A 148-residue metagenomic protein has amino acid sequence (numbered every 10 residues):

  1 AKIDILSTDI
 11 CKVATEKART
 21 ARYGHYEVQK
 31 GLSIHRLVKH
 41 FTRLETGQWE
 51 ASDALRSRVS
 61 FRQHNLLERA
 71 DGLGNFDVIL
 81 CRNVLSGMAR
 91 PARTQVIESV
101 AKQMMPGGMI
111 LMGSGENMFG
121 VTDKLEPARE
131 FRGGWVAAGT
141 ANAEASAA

Functional and structural regions predicted by a protein language model:
A1-K2, K102: Conserved helix-turn-beta segment immediately C-terminal to the redox Cys motif in thioredoxin-like folds
K2-L80, V84-A92, M118-F119: Extended basic-aromatic, gly/pro-enriched interface segments that bind polyanionic ligands
I10, L66, G115, E130-R132 (+1 more regions): Residues that form or immediately flank small-molecule/cofactor binding pockets and catalytic motifs
Y23-G24, Q95-E98, A128-R129: Glycine-rich, phosphate-binding/catalytic loops in enzymes
V78, F119-A148: Core SAM-dependent methyltransferase catalytic element
V84, Q95, M112, F131-G134: Small/flexible residues
T94-P106: A short glycine-rich, Lys/Arg-flanked "PGG" loop and its adjoining helix->strand segment in the class I
P106-S114: Conserved beta-strand signature within the Rossmann-like core of class I S-adenosyl-L-methionine
